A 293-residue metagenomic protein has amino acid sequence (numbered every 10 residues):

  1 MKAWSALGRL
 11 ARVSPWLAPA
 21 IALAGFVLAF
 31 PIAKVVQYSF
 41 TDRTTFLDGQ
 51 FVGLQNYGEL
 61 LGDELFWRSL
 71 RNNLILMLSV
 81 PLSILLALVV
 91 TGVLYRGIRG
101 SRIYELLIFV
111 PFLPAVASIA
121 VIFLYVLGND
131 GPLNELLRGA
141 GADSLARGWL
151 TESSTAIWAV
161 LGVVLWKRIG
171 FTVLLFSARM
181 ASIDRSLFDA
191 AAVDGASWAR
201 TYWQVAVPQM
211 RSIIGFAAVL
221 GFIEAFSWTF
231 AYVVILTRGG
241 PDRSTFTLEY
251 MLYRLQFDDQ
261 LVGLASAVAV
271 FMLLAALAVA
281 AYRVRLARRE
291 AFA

Functional and structural regions predicted by a protein language model:
M1-R9: Short, Lys/Arg-rich, polar N-terminal cytosolic tail immediately upstream of the first transmembrane signal-anchor
R9-A293: A structural signal for multi-pass alpha-helical bundles of membrane permease subunits that mediate small-molecule
